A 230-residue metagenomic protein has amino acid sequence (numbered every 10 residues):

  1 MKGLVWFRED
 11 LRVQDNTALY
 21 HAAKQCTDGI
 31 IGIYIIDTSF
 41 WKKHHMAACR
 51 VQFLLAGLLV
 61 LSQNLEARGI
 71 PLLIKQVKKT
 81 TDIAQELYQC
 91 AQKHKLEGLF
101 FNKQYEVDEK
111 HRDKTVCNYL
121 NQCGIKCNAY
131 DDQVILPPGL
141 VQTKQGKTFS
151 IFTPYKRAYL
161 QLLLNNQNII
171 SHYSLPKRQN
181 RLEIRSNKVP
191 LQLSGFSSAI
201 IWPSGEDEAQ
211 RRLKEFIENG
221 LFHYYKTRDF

Functional and structural regions predicted by a protein language model:
M1-Q167: Trp/Phe/Arg-rich N-terminal binding region typifying the photolyase-homology
T148, T153-F230: Glycine/tryptophan-enriched, flexible segments
